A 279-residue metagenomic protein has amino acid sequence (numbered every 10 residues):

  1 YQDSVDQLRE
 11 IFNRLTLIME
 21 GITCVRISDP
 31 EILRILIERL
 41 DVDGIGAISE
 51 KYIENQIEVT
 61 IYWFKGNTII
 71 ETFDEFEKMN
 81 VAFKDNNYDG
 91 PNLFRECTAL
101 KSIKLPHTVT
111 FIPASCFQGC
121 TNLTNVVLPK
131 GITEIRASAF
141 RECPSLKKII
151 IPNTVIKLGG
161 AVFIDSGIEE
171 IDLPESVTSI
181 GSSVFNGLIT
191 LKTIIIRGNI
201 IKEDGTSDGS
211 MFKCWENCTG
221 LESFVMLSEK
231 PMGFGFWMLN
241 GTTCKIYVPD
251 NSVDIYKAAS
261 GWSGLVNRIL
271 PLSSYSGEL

Functional and structural regions predicted by a protein language model:
S4, L8-I11, L36, F76 (+2 more regions): Extracellular/surface recognition and adhesion modules
I11, I35-R39, E96, P106 (+1 more regions): Structured segments of extracytoplasmic/periplasmic soluble domains in secreted or envelope-associated proteins
L17-V25, G46, E50-N55, I61-Y62 (+9 more regions): Structural signature of tandem-repeat unit edges
G21-I35, L279: Boundary/junction segments of secreted and surface-exposed precursor proteins
D41-D43: Acidic, divalent-cation-chelating loop motifs in proteins
P91-L93, P113-C116, R136-R141, G159-V162 (+3 more regions): Consensus positions within tandem repeat domains that build extended binding/scaffold surfaces
W237-N240, S252, A259-S263: Acidic, glycine/polar-enriched metal-coordinating patches/loops that mediate binding to polyanionic ligands
